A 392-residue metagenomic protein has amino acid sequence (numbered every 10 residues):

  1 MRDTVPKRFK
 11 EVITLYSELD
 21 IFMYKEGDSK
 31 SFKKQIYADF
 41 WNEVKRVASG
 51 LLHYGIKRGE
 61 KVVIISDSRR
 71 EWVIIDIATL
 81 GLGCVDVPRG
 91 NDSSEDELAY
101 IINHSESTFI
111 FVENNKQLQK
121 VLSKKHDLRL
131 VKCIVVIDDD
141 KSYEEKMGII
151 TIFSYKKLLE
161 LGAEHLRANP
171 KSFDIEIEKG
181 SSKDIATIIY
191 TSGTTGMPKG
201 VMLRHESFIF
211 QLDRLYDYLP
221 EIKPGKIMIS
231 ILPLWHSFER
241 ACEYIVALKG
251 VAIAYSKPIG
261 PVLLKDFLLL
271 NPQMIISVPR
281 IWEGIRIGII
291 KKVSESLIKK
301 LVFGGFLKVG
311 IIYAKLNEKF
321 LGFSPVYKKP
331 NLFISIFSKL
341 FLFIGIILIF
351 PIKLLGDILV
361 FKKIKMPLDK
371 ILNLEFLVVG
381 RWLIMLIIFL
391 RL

Functional and structural regions predicted by a protein language model:
M1-M23, N42: A short N-terminal helical cap/helix-turn-helix that marks the beginning of AMP-binding/adenylate-forming
E18-D20, I152-F153, A163-Y190, M197 (+1 more regions): Conserved pre-ATP/AMP-binding loop-to-beta segment of ANL
F22-R69, V73-I77, S94-A99, S154-K156: Conserved AMP-binding/adenylate-forming core of the ANL superfamily
S29, Q119-G180, I289-F361: ANL superfamily adenylate-forming
K34-Y37, A186-L212: Conserved AMP-binding A3 loop
V63-I65, W72, D76, L80-Q119 (+2 more regions): Short beta-strand->loop structural element characteristic of the AMP-binding/adenylate-forming
S93-S123, Q211-I229, I259-M274, P367-L368: Conserved ATP-dependent adenylate/AMP-binding module captured primarily in the ANL superfamily
I209-I227, L234-F333, F343-K362: Conserved AMP-binding/adenylation subdomain of ANL enzymes
